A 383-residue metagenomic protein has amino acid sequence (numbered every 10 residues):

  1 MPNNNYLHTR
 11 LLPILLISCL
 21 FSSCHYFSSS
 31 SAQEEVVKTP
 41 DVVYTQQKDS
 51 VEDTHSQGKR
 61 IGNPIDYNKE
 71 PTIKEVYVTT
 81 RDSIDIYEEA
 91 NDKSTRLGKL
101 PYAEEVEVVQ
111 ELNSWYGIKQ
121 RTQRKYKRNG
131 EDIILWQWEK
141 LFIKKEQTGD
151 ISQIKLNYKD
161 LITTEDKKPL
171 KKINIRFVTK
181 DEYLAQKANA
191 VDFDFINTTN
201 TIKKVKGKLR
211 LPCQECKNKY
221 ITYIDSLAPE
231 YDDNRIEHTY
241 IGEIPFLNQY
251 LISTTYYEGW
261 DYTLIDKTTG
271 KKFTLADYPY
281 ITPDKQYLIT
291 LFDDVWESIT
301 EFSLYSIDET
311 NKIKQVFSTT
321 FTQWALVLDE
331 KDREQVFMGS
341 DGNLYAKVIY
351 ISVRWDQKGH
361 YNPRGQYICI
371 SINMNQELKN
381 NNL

Functional and structural regions predicted by a protein language model:
S22-S23: C-terminal motif of bacterial Sec signal peptides marking the signal peptidase cleavage site
E34-E70, K119-N174: Boundary regions of SH3-family modules and the immediately adjacent low-complexity/disordered segments in eukaryotic
E89-V108: SH3/SH3-like (including bacterial SH3b) beta-barrel domains that bind proline-rich motifs or cell-wall ligands
W136-D232: Solvent-exposed N-terminal domain segments of exported/luminal and surface proteins
A190-K203, R210, P245-Y256, K285-V295 (+1 more regions): Short beta-strand elements that form the blades of beta-propeller/WD-repeat-like and other beta-sheet-rich scaffold
K206-E230, Y257-T274, S303-T322, Q357-L383: Surface-exposed loop/turn elements that mediate protein-protein interactions on large endomembrane-trafficking
Y278-P279, D284-H360: Short aromatic loop motif centered on NTY/YTY
